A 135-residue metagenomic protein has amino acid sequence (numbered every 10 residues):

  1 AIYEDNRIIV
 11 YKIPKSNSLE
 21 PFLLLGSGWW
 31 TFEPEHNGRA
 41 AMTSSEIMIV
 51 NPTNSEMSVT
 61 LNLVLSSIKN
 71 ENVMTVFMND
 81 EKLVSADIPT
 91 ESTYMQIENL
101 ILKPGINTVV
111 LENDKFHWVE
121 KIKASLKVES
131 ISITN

Functional and structural regions predicted by a protein language model:
A1-N135: C-terminal luminal/periplasmic domains and tails of membrane-associated envelope-modifying transferases
